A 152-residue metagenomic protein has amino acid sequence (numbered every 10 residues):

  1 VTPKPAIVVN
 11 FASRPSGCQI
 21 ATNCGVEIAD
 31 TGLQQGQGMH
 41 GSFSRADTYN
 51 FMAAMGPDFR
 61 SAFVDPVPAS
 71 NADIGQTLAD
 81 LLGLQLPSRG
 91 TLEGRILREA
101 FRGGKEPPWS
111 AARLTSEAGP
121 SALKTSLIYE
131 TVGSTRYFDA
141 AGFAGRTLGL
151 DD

Functional and structural regions predicted by a protein language model:
V1-I7, P66, L84-E117: Polar, surface-exposed loop/tail segments that function as active-site lids or cofactor/substrate-recognition elements
V1-T77, L81: Active-site neighborhoods of enzymes that stabilize oxyanions during catalysis
G17, R60-A62, T77, A100 (+3 more regions): Residues in flexible loops and secondary-structure boundaries
I20, I28, G41-S44, L97 (+3 more regions): Polar low-complexity intrinsically disordered regions enriched in Ser/Thr and small residues
D30, D73, R98-E99, A118: Short, surface-exposed, charged/polar-biased interaction segments
G83-L84, L148: Charged, low-complexity surface segments at secondary-structure and domain boundaries
G103-D152: Acidic, Ser/Thr-rich low-complexity intrinsically disordered segments
